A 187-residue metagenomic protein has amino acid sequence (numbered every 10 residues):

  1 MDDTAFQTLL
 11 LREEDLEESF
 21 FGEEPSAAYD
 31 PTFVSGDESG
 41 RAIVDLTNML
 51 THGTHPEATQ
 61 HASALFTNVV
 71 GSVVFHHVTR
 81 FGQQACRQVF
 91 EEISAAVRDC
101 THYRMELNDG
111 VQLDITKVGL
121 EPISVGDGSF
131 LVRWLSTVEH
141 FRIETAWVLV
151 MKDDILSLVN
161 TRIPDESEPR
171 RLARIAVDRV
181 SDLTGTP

Functional and structural regions predicted by a protein language model:
M1-A62, P187: N-terminal "mature-domain start" segment
L11, D15-F21, G82-Q84, A95-R98 (+1 more regions): Sec-exported extracytoplasmic/periplasmic mature domains
E23, A95-A146, G185-P187: Short Gly/Thr-rich strand-loop-strand
A58-S94: A short acidic-to-branched-hydrophobic micro-motif
A62-F66, E144-M151: Short, surface-exposed beta-strand/loop micro-motifs that present aromatic residues
V74-H77, W147, K152-R162: Short, well-ordered beta-strand elements
F81-Q84, T137-E139, I155-L156, I163-S167: Solvent-exposed loop/turn segments at secondary-structure junctions within structured extracellular/periplasmic domains
S157-P187: Surface-exposed amphipathic alpha-helical segments
